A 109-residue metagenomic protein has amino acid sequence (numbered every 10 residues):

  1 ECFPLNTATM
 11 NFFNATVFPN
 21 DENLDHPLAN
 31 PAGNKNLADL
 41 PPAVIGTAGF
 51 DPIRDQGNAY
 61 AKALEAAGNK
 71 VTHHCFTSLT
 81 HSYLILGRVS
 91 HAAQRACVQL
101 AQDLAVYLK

Functional and structural regions predicted by a protein language model:
E1-K109: Alpha/beta-hydrolase superfamily serine-hydrolase fold, recognizing
